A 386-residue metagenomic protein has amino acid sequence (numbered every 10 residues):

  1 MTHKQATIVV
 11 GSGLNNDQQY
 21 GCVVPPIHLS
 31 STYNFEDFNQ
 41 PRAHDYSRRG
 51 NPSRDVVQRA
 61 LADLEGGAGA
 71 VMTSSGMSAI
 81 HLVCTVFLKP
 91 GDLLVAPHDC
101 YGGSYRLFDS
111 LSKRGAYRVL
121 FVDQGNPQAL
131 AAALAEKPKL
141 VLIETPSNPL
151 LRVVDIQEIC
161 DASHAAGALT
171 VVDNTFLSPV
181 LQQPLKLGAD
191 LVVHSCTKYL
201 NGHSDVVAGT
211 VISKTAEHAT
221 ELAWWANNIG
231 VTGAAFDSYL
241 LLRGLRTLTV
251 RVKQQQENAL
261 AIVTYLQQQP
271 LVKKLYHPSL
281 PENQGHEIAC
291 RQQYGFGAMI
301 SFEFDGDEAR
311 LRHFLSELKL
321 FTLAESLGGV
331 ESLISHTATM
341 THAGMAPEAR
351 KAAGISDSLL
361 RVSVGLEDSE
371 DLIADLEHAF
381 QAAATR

Functional and structural regions predicted by a protein language model:
M1-H44: N-terminal glycine-rich, Lys/His-bearing helix-loop that initiates the first secondary-structure elements of many
T2-A6, S12-L14, K274, G328 (+1 more regions): Positively charged, small/polar-rich N-terminal and surface patches that mediate targeting and assembly and bind
G11, A70-Q269, Y276: Conserved PLP-enzyme active-site core in the AAT-like
T32-H81, G103-S110: Conserved N-terminal alpha-helix of the aminotransferase class I/II PLP-enzyme fold
D109, R118-L120, E136, S316 (+1 more regions): PLP-dependent enzyme catalytic core of the Aspartate aminotransferase-like
I229-G230, L318-G328, A379-R386: A common structural junction motif
L241-V250, G297-D305, R361-G365: Short, well-ordered beta-strand elements within core beta-sheets of diverse protein domains
L260-G328, M345-K351: Conserved small-domain helix->loop->beta segment predominantly found in fold-type I
